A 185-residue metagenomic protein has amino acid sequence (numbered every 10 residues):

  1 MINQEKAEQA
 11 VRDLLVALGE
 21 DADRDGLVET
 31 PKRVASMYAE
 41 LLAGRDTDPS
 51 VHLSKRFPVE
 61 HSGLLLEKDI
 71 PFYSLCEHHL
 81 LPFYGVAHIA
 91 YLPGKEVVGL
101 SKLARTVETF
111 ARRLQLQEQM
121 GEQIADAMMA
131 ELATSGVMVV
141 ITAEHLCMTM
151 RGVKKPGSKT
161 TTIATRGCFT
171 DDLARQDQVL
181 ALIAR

Functional and structural regions predicted by a protein language model:
M1-R185: A domain-level signal for the structural core that forms small-molecule/cofactor-binding pockets and catalytic centers
